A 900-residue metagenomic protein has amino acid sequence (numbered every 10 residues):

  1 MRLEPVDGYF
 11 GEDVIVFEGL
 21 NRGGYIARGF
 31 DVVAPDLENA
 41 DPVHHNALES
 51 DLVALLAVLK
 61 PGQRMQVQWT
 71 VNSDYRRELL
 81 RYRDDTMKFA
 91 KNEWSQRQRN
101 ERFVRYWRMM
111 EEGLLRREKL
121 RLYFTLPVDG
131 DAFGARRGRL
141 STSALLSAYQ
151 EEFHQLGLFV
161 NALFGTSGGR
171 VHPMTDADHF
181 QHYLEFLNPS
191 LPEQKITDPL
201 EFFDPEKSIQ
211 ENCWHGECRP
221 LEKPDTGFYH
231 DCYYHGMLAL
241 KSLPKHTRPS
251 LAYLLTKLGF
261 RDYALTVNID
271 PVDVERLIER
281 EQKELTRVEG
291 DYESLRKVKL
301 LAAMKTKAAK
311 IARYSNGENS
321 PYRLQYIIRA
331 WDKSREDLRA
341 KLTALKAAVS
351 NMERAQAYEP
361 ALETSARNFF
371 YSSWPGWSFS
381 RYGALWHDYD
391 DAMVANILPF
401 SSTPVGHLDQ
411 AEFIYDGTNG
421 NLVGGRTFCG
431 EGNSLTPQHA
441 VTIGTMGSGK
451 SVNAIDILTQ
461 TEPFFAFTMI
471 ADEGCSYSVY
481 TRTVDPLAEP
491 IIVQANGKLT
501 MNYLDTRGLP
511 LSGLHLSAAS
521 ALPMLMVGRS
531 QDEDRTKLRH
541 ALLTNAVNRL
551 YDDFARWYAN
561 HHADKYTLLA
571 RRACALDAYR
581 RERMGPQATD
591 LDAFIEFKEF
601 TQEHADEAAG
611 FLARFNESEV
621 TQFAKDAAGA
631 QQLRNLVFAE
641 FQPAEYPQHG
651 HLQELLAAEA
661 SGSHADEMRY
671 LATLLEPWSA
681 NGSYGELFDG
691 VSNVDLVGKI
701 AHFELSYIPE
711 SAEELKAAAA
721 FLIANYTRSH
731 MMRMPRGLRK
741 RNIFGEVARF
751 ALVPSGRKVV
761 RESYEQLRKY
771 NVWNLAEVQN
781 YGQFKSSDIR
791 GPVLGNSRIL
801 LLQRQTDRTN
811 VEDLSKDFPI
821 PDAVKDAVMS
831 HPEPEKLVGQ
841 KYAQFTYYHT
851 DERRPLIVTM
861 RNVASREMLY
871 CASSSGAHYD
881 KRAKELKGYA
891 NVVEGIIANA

Functional and structural regions predicted by a protein language model:
M1-H387: Extended, folded cores of ATP/NTP-driven motor/assembly subunits in large transport and secretion machines
P35, P42-V58, N72, L255-T256 (+7 more regions): P-loop NTPase motor domains
R108-G113, L511-T567, D788-A900: P-loop NTPase motor core of the ASCE superfamily
N421-N433: Pre-Walker A adenine-sensing motif
T442: Hydrophobic anchor at the beta1->P-loop junction of P-loop NTPases
G447: Walker A (P-loop) phosphate-binding loop of P-loop NTPases
K450: Conserved lysine of the Walker
N453: Hydrophobic positions on the alpha1 helix immediately C-terminal to the Walker A/P-loop
